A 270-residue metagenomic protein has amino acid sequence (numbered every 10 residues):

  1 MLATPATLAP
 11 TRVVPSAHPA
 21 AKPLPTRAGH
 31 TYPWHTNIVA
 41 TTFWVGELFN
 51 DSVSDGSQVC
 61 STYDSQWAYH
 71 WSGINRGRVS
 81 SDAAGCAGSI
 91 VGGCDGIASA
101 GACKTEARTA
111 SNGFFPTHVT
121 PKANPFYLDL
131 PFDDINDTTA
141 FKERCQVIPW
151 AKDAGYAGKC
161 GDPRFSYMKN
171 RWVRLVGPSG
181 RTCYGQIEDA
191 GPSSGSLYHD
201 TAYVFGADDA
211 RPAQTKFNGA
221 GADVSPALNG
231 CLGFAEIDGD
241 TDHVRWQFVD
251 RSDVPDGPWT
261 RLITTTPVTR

Functional and structural regions predicted by a protein language model:
M1-P10: Secretory targeting and sorting signals
R12-R270: Secreted/periplasmic proteins
